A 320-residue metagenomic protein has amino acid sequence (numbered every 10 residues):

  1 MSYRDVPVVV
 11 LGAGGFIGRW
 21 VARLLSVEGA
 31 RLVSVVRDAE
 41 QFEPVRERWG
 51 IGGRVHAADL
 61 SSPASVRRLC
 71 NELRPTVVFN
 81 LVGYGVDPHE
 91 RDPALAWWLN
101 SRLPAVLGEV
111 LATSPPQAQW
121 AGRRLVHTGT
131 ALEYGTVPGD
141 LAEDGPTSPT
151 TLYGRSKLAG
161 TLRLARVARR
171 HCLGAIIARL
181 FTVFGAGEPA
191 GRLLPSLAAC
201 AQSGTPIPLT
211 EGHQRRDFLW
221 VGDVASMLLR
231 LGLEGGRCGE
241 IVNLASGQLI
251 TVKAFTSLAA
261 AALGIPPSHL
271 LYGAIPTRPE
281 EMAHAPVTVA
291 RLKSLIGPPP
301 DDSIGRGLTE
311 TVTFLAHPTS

Functional and structural regions predicted by a protein language model:
V8-V27: N-terminal Rossmann NAD(P)H-binding glycine-rich loop of SDR-like oxidoreductase domains
L11, V35, L81-V82, L125-A131 (+1 more regions): SDR active-site strand-loop-helix element
A30-F42: Conserved glycine-rich Rossmann-like NAD(P)H-binding loop of the short-chain dehydrogenase/reductase
R54, L60-L99: NAD(P)H-binding glycine-rich loop region in Rossmannoid oxidoreductase-like domains and their noncatalytic homologs
R91, L95-V106, T147, R155-S156: Glycine-rich NAD(P)-binding loop of the Rossmann-fold in SDR/ketoreductase-type enzymes
A105-L152: Conserved Rossmann-fold NAD(P)-dependent oxidoreductase catalytic core, especially the SDR/UDP-sugar
G139, L162-R216, V221-A225, L229 (+1 more regions): NAD(P)-dependent short-chain dehydrogenase/reductase
A201, T205, L209-S320: C-terminal substrate-binding subdomain of Rossmann-fold SDR/epimerase-dehydratase oxidoreductases
